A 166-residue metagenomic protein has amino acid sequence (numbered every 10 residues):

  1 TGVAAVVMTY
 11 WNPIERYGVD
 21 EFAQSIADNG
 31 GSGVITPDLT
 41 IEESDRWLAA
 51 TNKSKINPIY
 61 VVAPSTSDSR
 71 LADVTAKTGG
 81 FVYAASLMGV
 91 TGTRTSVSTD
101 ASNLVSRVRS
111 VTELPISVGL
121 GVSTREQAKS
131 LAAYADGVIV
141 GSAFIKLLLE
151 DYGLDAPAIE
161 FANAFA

Functional and structural regions predicted by a protein language model:
T1-T36: Active-site beta->alpha loop and helix N-cap motifs at the rims of alpha/beta catalytic domains
T1-V6, A49-A63, T99-I116, P157-A166: Alpha-helix-loop-beta-strand connector modules within alpha/beta enzyme cores
A5-T9, V34-T36, P58-V62, V82-A84 (+2 more regions): Hydrophobic faces of well-ordered beta-strands that scaffold small-molecule active sites in alpha/beta enzyme cores
E15-E21, T36-S54, S67-D73, T91-S106 (+2 more regions): Active-site-adjacent beta->alpha loops and helix N-cap segments on the catalytic face of soluble alpha/beta enzymes
I26-S32, N52-I59, A76-V82, Y134-V138: Glycine-enriched alpha-helix->loop->beta-strand junction motifs that scaffold or abut catalytic
G31-E43, A84-T93, G121, Y134-L154: Glycine-rich phosphate-binding active-site loops on the catalytic face of alpha/beta enzymes
T66-A76, V118, V122-V138: Catalytic cores of alpha/beta
S86, R107-S110, S123-L131, V140 (+1 more regions): Expand to "…catalyze enediolate/carbanion chemistry for C-C bond making/breaking, isomerization, decarboxylation
